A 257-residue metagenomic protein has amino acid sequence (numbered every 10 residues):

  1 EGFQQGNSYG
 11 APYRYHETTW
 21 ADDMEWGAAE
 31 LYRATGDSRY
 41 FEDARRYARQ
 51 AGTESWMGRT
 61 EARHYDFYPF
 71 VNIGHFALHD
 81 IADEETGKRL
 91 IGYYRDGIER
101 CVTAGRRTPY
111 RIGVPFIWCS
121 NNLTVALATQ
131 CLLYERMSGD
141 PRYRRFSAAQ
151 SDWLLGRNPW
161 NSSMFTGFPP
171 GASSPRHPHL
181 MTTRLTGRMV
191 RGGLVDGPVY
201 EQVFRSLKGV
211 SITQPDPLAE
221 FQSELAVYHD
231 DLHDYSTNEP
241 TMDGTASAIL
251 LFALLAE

Functional and structural regions predicted by a protein language model:
Q4-G10, T53-M57, V102-V114: Acidic/His metal-coordination segments adjacent to aromatic residues that form catalytic metal sites in metalloenzymes
A11, E17-R46, Q50, P69-R107 (+1 more regions): Aromatic (Trp/Tyr) and acidic
P12-Y13, T60: Extracellular loop and loop/strand-boundary signature of outer-membrane beta-barrel proteins
R59-F67: Zinc-dependent metallopeptidase catalytic helix centered on the HExxH motif and its immediate flanking segment
